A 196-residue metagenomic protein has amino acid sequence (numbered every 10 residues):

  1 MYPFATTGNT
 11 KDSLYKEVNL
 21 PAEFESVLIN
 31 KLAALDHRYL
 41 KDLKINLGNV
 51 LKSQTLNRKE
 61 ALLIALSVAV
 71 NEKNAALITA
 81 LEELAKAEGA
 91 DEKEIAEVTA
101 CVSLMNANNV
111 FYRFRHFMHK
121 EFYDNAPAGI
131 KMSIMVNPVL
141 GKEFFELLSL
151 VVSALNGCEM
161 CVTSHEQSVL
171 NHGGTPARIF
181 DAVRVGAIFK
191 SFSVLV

Functional and structural regions predicted by a protein language model:
M1-E60, N71-V139, S168-N171, R178-D181 (+1 more regions): Acidic, glycine/proline-rich low-complexity segments that act as flexible tails and inter-domain linkers
A61, F145-L147, V151: Short, leucine-enriched amphipathic alpha-helices that occur as contiguous helical runs
S67-V68: Amphipathic alpha-helical segments that form the core helices of the histone-fold
N137, K142-L147: Short, intrinsically disordered, charge-biased short linear motifs at domain edges
L155-C161: Short cysteine clusters
